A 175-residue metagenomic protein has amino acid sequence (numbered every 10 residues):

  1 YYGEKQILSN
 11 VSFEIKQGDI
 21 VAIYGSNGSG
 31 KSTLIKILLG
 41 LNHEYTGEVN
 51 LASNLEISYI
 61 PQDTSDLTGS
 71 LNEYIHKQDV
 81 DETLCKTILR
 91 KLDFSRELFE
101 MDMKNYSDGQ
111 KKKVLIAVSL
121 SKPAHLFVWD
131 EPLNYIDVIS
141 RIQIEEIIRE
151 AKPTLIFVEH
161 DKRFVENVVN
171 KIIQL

Functional and structural regions predicted by a protein language model:
Y1-L175: ABC ATP-binding cassette signature C-motif
